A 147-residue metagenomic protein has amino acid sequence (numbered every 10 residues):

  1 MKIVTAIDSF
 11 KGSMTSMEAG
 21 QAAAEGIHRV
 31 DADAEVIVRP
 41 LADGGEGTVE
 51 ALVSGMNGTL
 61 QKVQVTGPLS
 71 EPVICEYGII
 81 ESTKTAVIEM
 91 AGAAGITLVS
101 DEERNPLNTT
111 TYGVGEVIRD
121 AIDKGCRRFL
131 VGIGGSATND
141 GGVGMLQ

Functional and structural regions predicted by a protein language model:
M1-Q147: N-terminal loops that bind phosphate or other acidic moieties and the adjacent beta-alpha structural core
